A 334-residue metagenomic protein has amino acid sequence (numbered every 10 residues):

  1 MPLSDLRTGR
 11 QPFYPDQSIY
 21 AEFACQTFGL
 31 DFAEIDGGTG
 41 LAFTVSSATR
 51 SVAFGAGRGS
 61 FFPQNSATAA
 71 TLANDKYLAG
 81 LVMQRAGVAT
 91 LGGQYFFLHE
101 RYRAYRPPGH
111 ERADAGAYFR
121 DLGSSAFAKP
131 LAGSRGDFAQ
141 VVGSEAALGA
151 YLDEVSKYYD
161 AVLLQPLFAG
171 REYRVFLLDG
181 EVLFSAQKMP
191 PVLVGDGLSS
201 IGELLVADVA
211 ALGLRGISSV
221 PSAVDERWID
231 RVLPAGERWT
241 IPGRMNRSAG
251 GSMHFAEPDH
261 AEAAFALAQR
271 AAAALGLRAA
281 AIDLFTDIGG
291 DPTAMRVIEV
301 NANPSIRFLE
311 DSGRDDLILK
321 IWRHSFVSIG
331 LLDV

Functional and structural regions predicted by a protein language model:
M1-G9, G59-F62, L98, A132-R135 (+1 more regions): A short, surface-exposed helix-loop junction/capping segment
M1-L81, R103-Y105: ATP-binding N-terminal substructure of ATP-dependent carboxylate-amine bond-forming enzymes
D36, V162-P166, Y173, L277-G290: A short glycine-rich, hydrophobically flanked beta-strand micro-motif that places a catalytic Asp/Glu for divalent metal
G37-T39, F96, A132, F285: Residue-level "edge-of-site" marker
A42-F54, R174-F184, G290-F308: A short beta-strand motif that forms the metal-chelation/ATP-contact edge of phosphoryl-transfer active sites
G59-S60, A69-I217, E262: Active-site nucleotide/adenylate-binding loops and adjacent lid/helix of ATP-dependent enzymes
E203-S252: Extended, charge-rich helix/loop segments that form flexible, surface "patches" used to engage negatively charged
G243-A266, A272-A279, T286-V334: C-terminal active-site "lid" helix and adjoining low-complexity regulatory extension at the edge of ATP-using catalytic
